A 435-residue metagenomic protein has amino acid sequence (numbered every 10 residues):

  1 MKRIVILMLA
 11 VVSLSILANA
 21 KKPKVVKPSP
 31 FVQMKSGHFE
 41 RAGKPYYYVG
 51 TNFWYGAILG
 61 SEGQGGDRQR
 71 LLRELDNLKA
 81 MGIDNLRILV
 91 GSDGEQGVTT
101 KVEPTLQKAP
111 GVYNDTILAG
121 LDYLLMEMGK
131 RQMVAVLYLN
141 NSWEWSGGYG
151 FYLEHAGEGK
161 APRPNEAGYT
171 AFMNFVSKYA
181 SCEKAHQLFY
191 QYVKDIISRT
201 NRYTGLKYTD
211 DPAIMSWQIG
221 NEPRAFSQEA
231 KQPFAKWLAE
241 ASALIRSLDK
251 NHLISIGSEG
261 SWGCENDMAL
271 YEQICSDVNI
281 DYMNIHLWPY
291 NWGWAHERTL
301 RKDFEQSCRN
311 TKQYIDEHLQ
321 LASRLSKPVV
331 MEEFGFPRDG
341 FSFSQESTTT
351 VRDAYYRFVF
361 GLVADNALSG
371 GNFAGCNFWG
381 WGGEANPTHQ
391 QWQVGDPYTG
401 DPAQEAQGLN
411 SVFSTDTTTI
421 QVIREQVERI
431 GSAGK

Functional and structural regions predicted by a protein language model:
M1-K24: Bacterial Sec-dependent N-terminal signal peptides
V25-A295, R301-P328, F334-G434: Active-site mouth of glycoside hydrolases
